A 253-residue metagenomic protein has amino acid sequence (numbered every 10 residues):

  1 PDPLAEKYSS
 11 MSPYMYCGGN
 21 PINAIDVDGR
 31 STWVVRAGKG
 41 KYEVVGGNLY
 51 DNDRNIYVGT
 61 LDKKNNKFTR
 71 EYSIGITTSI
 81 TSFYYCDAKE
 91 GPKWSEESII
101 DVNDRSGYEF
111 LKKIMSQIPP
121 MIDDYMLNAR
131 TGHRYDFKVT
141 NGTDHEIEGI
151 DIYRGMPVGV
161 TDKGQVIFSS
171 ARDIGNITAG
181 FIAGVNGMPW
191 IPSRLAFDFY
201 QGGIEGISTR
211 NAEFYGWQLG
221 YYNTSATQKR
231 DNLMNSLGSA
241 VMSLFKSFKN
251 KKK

Functional and structural regions predicted by a protein language model:
P1-S73, S79-C86: Short turn/helix-capping motifs enriched in Asx and small/polar residues
G29, A183, G187-M188, M242-K249: Sec-exported extracytoplasmic/periplasmic mature domains
I76-S208: Hydrophobic alpha-helical bundle signature of multipass membrane enzymes
G91, V102, S193-K253: Active-site or metal-binding loop neighborhoods of secreted/extracellular toxin and effector enzymes
